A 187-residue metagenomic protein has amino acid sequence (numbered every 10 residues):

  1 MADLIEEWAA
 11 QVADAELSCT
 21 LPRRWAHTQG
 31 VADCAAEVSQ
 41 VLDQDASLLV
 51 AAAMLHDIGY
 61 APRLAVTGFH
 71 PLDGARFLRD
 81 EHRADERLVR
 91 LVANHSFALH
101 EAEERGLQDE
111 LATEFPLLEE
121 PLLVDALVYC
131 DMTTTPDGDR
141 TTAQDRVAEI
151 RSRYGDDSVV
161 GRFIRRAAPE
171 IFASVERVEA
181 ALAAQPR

Functional and structural regions predicted by a protein language model:
M1-I5, L122-D125, D139, A143-R146 (+3 more regions): Alpha-helical structural motif
A2-H27, L55-R63: Active-site flanking loop/helix segments enriched in acidic
T20, R24, S47, V160-A167: Residue-level recognition of alpha-helical structural elements
S39-I150: Divalent metal-dependent catalytic cores for phosphoryl transfer on phosphate-bearing substrates
D156-R187: Charged phosphate-binding loop/patch that engages nucleotide di/tri-phosphates or the phosphate backbone of nucleic
